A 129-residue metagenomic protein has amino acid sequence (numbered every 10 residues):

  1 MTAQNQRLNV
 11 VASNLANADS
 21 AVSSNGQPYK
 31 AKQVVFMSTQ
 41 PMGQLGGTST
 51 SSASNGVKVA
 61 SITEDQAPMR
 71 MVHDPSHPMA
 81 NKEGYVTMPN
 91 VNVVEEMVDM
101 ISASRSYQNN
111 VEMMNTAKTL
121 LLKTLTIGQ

Functional and structural regions predicted by a protein language model:
M1-Q129: Amphipathic alpha-helical polymerization modules
